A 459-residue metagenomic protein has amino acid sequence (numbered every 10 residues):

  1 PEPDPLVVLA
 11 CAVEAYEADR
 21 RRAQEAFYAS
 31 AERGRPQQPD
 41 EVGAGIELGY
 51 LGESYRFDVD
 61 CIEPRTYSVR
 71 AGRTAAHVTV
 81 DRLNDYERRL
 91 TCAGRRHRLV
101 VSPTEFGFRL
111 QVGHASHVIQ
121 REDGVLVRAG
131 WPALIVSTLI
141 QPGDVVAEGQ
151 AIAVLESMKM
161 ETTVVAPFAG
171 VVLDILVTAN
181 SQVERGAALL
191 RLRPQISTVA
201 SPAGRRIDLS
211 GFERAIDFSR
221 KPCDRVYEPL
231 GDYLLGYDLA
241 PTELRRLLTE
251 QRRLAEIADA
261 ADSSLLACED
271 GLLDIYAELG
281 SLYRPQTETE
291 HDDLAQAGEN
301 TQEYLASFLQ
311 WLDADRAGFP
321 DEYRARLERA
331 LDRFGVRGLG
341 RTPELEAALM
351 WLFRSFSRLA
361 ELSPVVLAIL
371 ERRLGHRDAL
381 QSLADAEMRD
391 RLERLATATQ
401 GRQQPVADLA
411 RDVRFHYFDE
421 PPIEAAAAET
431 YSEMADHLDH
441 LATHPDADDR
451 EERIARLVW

Functional and structural regions predicted by a protein language model:
P1-E148, Q195, G204-W459: Flexible, low-complexity "carrier/transfer arms" centered on conserved reactive residues that transiently bear covalent
V125-G211: Structured functional modules or segments
